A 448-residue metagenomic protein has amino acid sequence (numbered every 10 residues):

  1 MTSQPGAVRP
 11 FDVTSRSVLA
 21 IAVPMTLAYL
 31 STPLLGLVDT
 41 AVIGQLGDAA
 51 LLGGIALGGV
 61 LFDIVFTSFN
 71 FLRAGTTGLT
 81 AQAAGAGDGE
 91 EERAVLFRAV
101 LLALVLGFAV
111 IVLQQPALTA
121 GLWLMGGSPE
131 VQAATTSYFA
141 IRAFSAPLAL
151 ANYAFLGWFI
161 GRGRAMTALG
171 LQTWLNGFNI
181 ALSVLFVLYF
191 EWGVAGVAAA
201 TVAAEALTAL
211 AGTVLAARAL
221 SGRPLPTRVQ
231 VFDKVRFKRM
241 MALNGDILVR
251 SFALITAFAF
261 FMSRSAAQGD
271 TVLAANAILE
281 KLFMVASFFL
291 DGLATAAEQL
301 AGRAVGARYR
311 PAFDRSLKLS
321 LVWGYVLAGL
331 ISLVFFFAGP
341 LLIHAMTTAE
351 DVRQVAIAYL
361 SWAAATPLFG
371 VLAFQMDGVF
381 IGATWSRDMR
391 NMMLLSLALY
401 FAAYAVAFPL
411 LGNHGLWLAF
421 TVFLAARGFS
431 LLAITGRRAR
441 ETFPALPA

Functional and structural regions predicted by a protein language model:
M1-A22, T80-P147, F178-A181, V187-L248 (+2 more regions): Short alpha-helical transmembrane segments in multi-pass integral membrane proteins
A20-D39, I141, N152, L175 (+5 more regions): Transmembrane helical elements of multi-pass membrane transporters/channels
Y29-P33, T67, G107, I111 (+9 more regions): Residue-level hotspots within the lipid-embedded alpha helices of multi-pass solute transporters
L30-G53, L122-P129, L185-W192, L248 (+3 more regions): Helix-terminus/linker motif at the lipid-water interface of multi-pass membrane proteins
L37-A41, A120, A154-W158, I180-L185 (+7 more regions): Alpha-helical transmembrane segments of multipass membrane proteins
I43-D63, P129-S137, V194-A195, A199 (+5 more regions): Interfacial/gating helices of multi-pass transporter permease domains
L52-V112, N152-A168, A275-G339, V371-T384 (+1 more regions): Small-residue-rich hydrophobic transmembrane alpha-helices
N70-R73, I141-I160, A168-N176, V197-T213 (+4 more regions): Short runs within selected transmembrane alpha-helices of multi-pass transporters and secretion channels
